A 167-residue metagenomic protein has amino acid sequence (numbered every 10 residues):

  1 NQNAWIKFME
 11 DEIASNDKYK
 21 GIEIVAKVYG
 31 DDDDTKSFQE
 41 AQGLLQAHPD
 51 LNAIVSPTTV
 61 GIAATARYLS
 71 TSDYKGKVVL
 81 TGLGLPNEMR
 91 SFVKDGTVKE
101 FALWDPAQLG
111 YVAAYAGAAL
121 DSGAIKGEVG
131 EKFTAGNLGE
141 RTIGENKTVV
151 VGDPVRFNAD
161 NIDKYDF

Functional and structural regions predicted by a protein language model:
N1, E12-S15, A116-F167: Hinge/cleft segment of the Venus flytrap/periplasmic-binding protein
N1-I13, I22-E23, Y29-K36, G110: Extracytoplasmic ligand-binding site segments that recognize negatively charged/polar headgroups
A4-K7, K36-F38, L85-M89, D105-G130: Hydrophobic alpha-helical segments within soluble ligand-binding/sensing domains
M9, A26-F92: Hydrophobic alpha-helical
E12-Y19, G43-A47, Y68-S72, F92 (+3 more regions): Structured segments of extracytoplasmic/periplasmic soluble domains in secreted or envelope-associated proteins
D17-I24, L51: Short, structured loop/turn "capping" segments at alpha-beta junctions
G21-I24, K77, T97-V98, D153: A generic structural signal for alpha->beta connector loops
K27, D95-A107: Short beta-strand elements at the ligand-binding edges of bilobed clamshell
